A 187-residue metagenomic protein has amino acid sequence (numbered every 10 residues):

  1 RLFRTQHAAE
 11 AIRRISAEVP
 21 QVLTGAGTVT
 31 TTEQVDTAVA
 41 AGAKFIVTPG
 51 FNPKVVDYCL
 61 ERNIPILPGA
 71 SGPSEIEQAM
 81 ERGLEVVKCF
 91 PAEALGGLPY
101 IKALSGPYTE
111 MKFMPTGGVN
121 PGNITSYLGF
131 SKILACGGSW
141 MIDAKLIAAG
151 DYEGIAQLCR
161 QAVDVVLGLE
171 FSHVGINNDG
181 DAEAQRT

Functional and structural regions predicted by a protein language model:
R1, P49-V55, K88-G97, K132-I155: Glycine-rich phosphate-binding active-site loops on the catalytic face of alpha/beta enzymes
R1-T5, V22-T30, A43-F51, P65-I76 (+2 more regions): Catalytic beta/alpha-barrel core
R1-V19, I142-I147: Glycine-rich, proline-tolerant flexible connector loops at the mouths of alpha/beta enzymes
E10, T31-A41, S74-R82, P99 (+2 more regions): Catalytic cores of alpha/beta
E18-V22, V39-I46, E61-L67, E81-V86 (+2 more regions): Glycine-enriched alpha-helix->loop->beta-strand junction motifs that scaffold or abut catalytic
C59-I64, K145-L167: C-terminal helical cap(s) of enzyme catalytic domains, especially alpha/beta-barrels
V163-R186: N-terminal beta-strand motif that seeds the catalytic metal site of vicinal oxygen chelate
